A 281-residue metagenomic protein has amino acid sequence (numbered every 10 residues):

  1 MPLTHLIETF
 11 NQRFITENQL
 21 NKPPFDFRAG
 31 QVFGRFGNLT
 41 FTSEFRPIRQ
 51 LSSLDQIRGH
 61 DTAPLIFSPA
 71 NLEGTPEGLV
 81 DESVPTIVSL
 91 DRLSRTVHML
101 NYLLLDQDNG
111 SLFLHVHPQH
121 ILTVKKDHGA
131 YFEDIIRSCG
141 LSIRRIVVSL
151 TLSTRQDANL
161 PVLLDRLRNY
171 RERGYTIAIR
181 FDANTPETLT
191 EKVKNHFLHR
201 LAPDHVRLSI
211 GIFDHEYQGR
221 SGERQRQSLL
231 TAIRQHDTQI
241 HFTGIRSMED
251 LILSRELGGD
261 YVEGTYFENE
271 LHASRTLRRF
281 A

Functional and structural regions predicted by a protein language model:
M1-T40, E44, L201-E223, Q227-A281: EAL-family c-di-GMP phosphodiesterase catalytic domain
P24, T86, L90-S94, S221: Soluble or luminal CAZymes and related metallo-dependent hydrolases
T40-E77: A short, well-structured catalytic beta-strand-centered motif of the EAL phosphodiesterase domain for c-di-GMP
S68-S89, C139: Extended, compositionally biased accessory segments flanking or bridging domains
R92-P161: Catalytic core of bacterial c-di-GMP phosphodiesterases, primarily the EAL and HD-GYP domains, capturing alpha-helical
L122-D127, E187-K192, H215-E223: Short, flexible/disordered intra-domain loops and linkers
D127-E133, P161-D165, G219-S228: Charged helix-capping and loop-helix junction motifs
G140-E216, T238-L253, Y261-E263: The catalytic core of metal-dependent phosphodiesterases that act on cyclic dinucleotides
